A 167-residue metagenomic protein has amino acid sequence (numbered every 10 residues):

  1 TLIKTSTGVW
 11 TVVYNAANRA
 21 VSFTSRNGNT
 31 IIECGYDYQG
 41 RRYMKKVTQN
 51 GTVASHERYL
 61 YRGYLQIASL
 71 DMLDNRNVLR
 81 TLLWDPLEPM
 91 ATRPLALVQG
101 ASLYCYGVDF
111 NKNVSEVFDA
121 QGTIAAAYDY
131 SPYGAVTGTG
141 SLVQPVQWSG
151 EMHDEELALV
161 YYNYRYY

Functional and structural regions predicted by a protein language model:
L2-G8, A16, S22-G28, M44-N50 (+4 more regions): Beta-turn initiation residues at beta-strand->coil junctions
V9-R19, I32-R41, H56-L65, L79-T92 (+3 more regions): Aromatic-rich beta-strand edge motifs centered on tyrosine
W10, L97-N163: A motif-centric feature for acidic-aromatic and gly/ser/thr-rich catalytic loops and repeats
S25, D37, D71-L73, D85 (+3 more regions): Acidic/polar residues at beta-strand termini and the immediately following turn/coil
R26-N29, N50-S55, L73-N77, L87-A91 (+1 more regions): Short, solvent-exposed loop/turn segments that connect beta-strands within catalytic domains and beta-strand-rich
T52-V53, L60, P86-M90, Q99-G100 (+2 more regions): Extracellular/periplasmic catalytic domains that process cell-envelope and extracellular macromolecules
G63, L70-D71, P86, Q99 (+2 more regions): Pocket-edge structural micro-motifs
